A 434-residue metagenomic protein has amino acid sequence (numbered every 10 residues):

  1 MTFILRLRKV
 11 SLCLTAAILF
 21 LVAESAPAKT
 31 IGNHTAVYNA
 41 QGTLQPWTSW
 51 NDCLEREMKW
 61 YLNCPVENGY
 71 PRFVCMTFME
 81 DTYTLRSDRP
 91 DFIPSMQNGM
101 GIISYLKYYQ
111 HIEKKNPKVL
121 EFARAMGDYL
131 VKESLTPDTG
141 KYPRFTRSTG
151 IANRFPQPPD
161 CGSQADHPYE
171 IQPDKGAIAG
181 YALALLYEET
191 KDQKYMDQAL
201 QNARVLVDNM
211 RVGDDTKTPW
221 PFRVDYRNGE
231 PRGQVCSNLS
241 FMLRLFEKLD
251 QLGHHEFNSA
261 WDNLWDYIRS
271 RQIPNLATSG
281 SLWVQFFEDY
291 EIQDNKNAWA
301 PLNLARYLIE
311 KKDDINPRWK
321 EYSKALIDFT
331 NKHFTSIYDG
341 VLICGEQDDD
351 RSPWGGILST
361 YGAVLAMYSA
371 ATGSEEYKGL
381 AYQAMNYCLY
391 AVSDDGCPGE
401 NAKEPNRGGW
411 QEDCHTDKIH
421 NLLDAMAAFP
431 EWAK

Functional and structural regions predicted by a protein language model:
F3-L14: Bacterial N-terminal signal peptides that target proteins for export
C13-V22: Bacterial N-terminal signal peptides
A28-Q97, K118-S163, Q201, V205 (+8 more regions): Low-complexity, Ser/Thr/Pro/Gly-enriched N-terminal "stalk/linker" regions
G32-N39, P90-Q110, G162-Q164, P168-E188 (+4 more regions): Well-ordered alpha-helical segments within folded domains of soluble proteins
W60-Y70, T136, T190, R204-N209 (+2 more regions): Non-catalytic carbohydrate-binding regions of carbohydrate-active enzymes
T77-D88, N153-D166, W220-N228, S281-D289 (+2 more regions): Short glycine/proline-rich turn/loop motifs
D192-R271: Solenoidal tandem-repeat scaffolds enriched in leucines and small polar residues
